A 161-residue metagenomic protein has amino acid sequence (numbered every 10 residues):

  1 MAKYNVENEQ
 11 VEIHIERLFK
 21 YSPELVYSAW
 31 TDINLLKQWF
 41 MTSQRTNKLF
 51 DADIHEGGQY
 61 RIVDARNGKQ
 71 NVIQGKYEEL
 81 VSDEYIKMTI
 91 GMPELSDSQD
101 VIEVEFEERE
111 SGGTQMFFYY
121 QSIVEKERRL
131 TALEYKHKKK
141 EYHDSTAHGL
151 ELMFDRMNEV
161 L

Functional and structural regions predicted by a protein language model:
M1-T46: Hydrophobic ligand-binding cavity/cleft-lining segments
H14-I15, N34-V72, K76, D83: Short beta-edge strand/loop motif at the mouth of beta-sheet-based domains
R17, F118-Y120: Short, hydrophobic/aromatic-enriched beta-strand segments in well-ordered soluble domains
Y21-E24, N34, G68, E141 (+2 more regions): A generic structural signal for alpha-helix starts
V26-Y27, L36, Y60, Y77 (+4 more regions): Hydrophobic pocket/interface hotspot
D51, R66-G113, Q121: Hydrophobic-ligand binding "helix-grip"
S111, Q115-F117, R128-L130: Charged, amphipathic alpha-helical coiled-coil/dimerization segments
S122-L161: A conserved amphipathic terminal alpha-helix motif
